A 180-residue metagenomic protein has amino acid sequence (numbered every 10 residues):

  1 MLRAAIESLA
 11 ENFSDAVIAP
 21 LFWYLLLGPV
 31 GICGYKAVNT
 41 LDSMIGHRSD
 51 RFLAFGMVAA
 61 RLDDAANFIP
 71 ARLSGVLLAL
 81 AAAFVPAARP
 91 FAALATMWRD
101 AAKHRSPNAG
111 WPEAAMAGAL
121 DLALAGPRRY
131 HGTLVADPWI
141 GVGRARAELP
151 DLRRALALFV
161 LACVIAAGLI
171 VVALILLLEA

Functional and structural regions predicted by a protein language model:
M1-L41, G46-A180: Hydrophobic alpha-helical transmembrane segments
